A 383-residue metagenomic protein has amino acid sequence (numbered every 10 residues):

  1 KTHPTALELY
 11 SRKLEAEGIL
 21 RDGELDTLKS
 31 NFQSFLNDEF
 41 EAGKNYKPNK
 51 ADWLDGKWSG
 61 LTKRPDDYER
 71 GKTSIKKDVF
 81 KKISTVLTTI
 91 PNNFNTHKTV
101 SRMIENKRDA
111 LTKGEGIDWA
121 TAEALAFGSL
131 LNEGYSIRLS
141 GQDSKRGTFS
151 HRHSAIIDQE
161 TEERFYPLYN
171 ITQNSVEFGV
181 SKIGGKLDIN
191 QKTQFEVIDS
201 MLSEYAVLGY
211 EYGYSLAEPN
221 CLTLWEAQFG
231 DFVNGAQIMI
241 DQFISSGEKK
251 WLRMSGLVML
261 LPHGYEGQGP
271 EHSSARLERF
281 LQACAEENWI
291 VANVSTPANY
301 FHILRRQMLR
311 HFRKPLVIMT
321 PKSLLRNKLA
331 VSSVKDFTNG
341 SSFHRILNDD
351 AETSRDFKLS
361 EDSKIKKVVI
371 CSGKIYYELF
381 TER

Functional and structural regions predicted by a protein language model:
K1-R383: Flexible, glycine-rich loop/tail regions that form catalytic "lids" or insertion modules at the edges of active sites
